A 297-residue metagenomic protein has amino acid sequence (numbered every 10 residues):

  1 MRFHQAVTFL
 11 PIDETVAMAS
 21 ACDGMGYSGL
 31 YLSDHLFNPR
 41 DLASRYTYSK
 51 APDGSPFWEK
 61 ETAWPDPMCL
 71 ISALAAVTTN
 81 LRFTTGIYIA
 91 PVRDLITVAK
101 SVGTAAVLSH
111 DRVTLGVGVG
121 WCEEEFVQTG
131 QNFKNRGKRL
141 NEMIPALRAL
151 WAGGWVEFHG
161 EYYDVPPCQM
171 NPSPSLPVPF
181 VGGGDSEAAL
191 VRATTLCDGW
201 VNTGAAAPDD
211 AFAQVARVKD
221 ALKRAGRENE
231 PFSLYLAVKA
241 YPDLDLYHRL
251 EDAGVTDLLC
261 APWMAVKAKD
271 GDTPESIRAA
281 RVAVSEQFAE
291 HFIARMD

Functional and structural regions predicted by a protein language model:
M1-D297: Active-site-adjacent structural elements that line small-molecule/cofactor binding pockets in enzymes
